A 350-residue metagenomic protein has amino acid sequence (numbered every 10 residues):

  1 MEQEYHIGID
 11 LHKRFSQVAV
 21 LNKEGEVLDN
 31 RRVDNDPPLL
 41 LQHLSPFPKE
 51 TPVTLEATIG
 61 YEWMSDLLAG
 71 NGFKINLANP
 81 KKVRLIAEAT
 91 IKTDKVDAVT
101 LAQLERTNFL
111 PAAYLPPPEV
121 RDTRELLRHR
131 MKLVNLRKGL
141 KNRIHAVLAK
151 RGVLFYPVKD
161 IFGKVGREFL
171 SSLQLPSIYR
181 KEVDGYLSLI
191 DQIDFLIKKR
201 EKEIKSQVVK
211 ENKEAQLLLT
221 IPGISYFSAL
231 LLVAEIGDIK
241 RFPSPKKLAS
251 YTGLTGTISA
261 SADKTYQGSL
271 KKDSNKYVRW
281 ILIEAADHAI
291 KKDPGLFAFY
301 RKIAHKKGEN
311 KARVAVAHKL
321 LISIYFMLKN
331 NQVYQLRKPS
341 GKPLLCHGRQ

Functional and structural regions predicted by a protein language model:
E2-N22, L101, L133: Gly/Thr-rich phosphate-binding beta-strand-loop-beta motif of the actin/hexokinase/Hsp70
Q17-P38: Short glycine-rich, Thr/Ser-proximal phosphate-binding strand/loop in the N-terminal lobe of ATP-dependent enzymes
N35-P52: Short, basic/hydrophobic alpha-helical segments
E50-T58, L101: Acidic beta-strand-to-loop metal/phosphate-binding motif
N76-R128, K264-S274: Short alpha-helix plus adjacent loop in nuclease-associated cores
M131-L217: Glycine-rich, often acidic, oxyanion-interacting loops/wings at catalytic, nucleic-acid, or phospho-protein interfaces
L217-T220, Y226, L230-N310, L344-C346: Phosphate-backbone recognition surface of nucleic-acid-processing proteins
D263, F299-Q350: Low-complexity, acidic/Ser/Thr- and charged residue-rich accessory regions of DNA metabolism proteins
